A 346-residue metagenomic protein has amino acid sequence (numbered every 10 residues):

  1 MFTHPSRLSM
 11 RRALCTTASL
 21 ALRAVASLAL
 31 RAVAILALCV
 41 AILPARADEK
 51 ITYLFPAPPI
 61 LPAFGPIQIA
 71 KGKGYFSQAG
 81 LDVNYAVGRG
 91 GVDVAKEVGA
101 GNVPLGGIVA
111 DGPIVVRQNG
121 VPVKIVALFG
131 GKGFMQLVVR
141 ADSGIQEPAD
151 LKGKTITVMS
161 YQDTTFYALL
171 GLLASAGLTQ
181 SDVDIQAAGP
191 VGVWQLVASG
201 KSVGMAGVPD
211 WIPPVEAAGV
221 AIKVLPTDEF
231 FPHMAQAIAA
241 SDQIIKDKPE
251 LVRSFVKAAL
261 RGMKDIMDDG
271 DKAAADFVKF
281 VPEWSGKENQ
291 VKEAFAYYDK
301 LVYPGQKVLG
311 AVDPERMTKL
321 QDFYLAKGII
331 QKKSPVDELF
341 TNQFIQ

Functional and structural regions predicted by a protein language model:
R7, R11-R12, R23, R31 (+1 more regions): Basic polycationic patches enriched in arginine
T16-V25, A29-A41: Bacterial N-terminal signal peptides
A47-S199, V203-D210, V220-D228, P232: Short, glycine-/small- and polar/acidic-enriched structural segments that line small-molecule recognition paths
G112, V191-E283: Pocket-lining segment of extracytoplasmic ligand-binding domains
D247-I329: Secondary-structure end/capping motifs
K319-Q346: C-terminal solvent-exposed extensions
